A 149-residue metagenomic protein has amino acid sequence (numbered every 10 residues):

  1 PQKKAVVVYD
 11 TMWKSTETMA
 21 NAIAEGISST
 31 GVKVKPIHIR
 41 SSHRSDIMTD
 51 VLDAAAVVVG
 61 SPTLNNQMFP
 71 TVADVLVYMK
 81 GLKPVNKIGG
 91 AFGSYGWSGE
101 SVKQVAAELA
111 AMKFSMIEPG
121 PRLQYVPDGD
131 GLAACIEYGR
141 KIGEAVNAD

Functional and structural regions predicted by a protein language model:
P1-Y9: Metal-dependent phosphodiesterase/nuclease catalytic metal-binding core
K4, T18-I39, I47-D149: FMN-binding flavodoxin-like domain, especially the glycine-rich phosphate-binding loop
Y9, K14-A20: Glycine-rich phosphate/diphosphate-binding loop of Rossmann-like nucleotide-binding domains
H43: Active-site loop segments of alpha/beta catalytic cores
